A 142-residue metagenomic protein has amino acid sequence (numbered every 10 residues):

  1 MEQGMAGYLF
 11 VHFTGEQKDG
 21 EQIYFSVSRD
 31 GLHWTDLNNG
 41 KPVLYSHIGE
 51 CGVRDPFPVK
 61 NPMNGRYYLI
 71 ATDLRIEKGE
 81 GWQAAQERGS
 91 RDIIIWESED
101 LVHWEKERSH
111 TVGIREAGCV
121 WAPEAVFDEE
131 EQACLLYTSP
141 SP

Functional and structural regions predicted by a protein language model:
E2-S28: An edge-strand/N-cap motif at the start of beta-rich repeat modules
A6-L9, G65-L69, E131-L136: Entry beta-strands of beta-propeller and related beta-repeat scaffolds
K18-E21, Q83-R91: Short, solvent-exposed loop/turn segments at conserved positions within beta-propeller repeat blades
F25-S26, D92-E99: Beta-propeller blade signature
D36-P42, E105-T111: Beta-propeller fold detector
R54-F57, W121-E124: Beta-propeller and closely related beta-sheet repeat lectin domains
T72-E87: Short, conserved, GDST-rich strand-edge loop motifs in beta-rich repeat architectures
Y137-P142: Conserved small/polar residues in nucleotide/adenosyl-binding loops
